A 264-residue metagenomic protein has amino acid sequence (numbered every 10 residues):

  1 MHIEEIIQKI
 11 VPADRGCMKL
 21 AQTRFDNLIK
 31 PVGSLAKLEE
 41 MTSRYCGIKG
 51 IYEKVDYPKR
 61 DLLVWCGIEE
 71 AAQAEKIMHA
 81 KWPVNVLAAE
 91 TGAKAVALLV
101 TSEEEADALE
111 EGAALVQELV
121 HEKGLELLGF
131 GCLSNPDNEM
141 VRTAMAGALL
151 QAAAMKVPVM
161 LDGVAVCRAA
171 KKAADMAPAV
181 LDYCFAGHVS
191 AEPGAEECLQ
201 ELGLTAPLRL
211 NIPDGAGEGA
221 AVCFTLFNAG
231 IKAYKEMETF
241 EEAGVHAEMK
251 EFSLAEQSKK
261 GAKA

Functional and structural regions predicted by a protein language model:
M1-A264: N-terminal loops that bind phosphate or other acidic moieties and the adjacent beta-alpha structural core
